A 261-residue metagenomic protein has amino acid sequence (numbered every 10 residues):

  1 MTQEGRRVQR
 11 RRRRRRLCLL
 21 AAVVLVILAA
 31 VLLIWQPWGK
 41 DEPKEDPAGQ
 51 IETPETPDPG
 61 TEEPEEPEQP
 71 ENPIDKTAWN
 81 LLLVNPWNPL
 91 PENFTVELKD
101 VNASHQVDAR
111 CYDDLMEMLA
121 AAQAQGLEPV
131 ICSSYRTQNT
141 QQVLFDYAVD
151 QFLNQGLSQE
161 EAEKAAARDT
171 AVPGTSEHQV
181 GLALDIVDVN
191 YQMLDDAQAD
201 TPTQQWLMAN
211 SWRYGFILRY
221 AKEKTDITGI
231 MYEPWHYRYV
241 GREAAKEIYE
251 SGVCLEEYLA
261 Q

Functional and structural regions predicted by a protein language model:
T2-Q261: Extracytoplasmic cell-surface/polysaccharide-interacting catalytic and binding patches
